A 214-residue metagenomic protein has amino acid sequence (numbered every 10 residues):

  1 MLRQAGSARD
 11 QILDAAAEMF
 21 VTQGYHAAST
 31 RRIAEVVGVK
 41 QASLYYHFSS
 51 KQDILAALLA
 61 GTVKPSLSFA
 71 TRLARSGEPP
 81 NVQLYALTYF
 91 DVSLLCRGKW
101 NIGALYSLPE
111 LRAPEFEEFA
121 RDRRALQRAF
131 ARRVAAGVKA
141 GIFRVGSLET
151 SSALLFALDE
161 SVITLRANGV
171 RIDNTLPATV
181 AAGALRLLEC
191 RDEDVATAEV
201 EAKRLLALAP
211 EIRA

Functional and structural regions predicted by a protein language model:
Q11, M19-D53, A57: Helix-turn-helix
T22-Q23, G98, A140: Short coil/turn segments at alpha/beta junctions that flank glycine-rich nucleotide-binding fingerprints
F48, Y106-R112: Short helix-capping/turn signature of helix-turn-helix
A57, S68-N101, L155: Hydrophobic alpha-helical connector segments
L59, V63, F116-Q127: Amphipathic, non-transmembrane alpha-helical scaffold segments
I102-S107, F116-A120, V138-L208: Hydrophobic/aromatic-rich alpha-helical bundle segments in the mid-to-C-terminal region
